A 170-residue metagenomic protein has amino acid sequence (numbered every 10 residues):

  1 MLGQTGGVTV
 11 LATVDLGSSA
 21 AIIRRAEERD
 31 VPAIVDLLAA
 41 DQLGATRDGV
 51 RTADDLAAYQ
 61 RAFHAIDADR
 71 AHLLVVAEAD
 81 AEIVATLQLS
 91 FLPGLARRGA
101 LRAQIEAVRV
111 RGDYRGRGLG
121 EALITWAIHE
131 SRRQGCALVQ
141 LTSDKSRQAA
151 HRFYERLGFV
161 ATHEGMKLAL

Functional and structural regions predicted by a protein language model:
I22-D36: A short beta-loop-alpha structural element at the N-terminal edge of CoA-dependent acyl/N-acetyltransferase catalytic
E28, A39-A62: Conserved GNAT-fold acetyl-CoA-binding loop/helix
H64-V75, Q104: A short helix-loop-beta-strand connector motif used in the catalytic cores of GNAT acetyltransferases and, in some
L74-V76, E82-F91, R109: Conserved beta-strand in the GNAT
G94-I105, R115, A161-T162: A conserved beta-turn-beta hairpin within the catalytic core of GNAT-like acetyltransferases that forms part
A107-V110, G116-H129, R152, R156: Conserved acetyl-CoA-binding loop-helix of GNAT-fold acetyltransferases
I124, S131-S143: Conserved GNAT acetyl-CoA-binding A-motif
Q140-A150, K167-A169: Conserved beta-strand-loop-alpha-helix junction that forms the acyl-donor binding cleft
